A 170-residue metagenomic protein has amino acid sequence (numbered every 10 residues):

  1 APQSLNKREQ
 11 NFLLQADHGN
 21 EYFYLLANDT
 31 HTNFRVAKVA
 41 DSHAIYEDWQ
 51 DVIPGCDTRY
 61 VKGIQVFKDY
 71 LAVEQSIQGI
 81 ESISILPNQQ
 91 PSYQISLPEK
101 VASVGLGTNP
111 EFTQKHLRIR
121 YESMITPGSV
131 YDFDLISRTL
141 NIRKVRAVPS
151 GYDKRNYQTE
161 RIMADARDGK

Functional and structural regions predicted by a protein language model:
A1-H18, K62-G63, E74, I80-K170: Non-catalytic accessory segments flanking enzyme active sites
P2-N33, A37-G55: Beta-sandwich/jelly-roll carbohydrate-recognition scaffolds of carbohydrate-active enzymes
F23-L25, L71, L117: Hydrophobic beta-strand positions that form the internal "hydrophobic ladder" of WD40/Gbeta-like beta-propeller blades
T32, Q78-G79: Loop/turn residues immediately N-terminal
V36, L71, V130: Hydrophobic, well-ordered secondary-structure elements that form the walls of internal hydrophobic environments
Y46-F67, R155: Generic long, charged, amphipathic alpha-helical segments
